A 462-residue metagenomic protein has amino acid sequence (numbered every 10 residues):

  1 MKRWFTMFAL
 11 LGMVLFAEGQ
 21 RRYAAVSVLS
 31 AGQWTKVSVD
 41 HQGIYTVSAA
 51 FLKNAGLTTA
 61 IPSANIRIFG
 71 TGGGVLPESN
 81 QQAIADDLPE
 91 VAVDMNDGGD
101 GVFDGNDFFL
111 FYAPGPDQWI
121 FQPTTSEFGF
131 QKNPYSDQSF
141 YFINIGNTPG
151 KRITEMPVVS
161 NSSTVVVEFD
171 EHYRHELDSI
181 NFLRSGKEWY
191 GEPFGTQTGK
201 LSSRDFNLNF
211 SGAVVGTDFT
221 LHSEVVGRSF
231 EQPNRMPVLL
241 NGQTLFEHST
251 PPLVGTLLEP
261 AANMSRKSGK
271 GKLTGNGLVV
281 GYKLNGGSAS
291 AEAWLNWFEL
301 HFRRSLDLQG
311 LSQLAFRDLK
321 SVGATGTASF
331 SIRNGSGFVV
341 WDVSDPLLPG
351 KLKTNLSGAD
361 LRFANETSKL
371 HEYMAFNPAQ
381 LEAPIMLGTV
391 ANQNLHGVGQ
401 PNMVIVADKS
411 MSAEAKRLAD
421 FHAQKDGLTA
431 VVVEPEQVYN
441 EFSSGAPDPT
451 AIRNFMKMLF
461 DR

Functional and structural regions predicted by a protein language model:
M1-R22: Bacterial Sec-dependent N-terminal signal peptides
Q20-D40, A50, A55-K409, A413 (+2 more regions): Structured catalytic cores of large enzymes
I44-Y45: Ligand-binding face of N-terminal immunoglobulin V-set domains in extracellular IgSF glycoproteins
D426-A430: A generic structural motif
V432-E434: A structural preference for short, hydrophobic beta-strand core positions in alpha/beta folds
E436-V438: Short beta-alpha junction loops
